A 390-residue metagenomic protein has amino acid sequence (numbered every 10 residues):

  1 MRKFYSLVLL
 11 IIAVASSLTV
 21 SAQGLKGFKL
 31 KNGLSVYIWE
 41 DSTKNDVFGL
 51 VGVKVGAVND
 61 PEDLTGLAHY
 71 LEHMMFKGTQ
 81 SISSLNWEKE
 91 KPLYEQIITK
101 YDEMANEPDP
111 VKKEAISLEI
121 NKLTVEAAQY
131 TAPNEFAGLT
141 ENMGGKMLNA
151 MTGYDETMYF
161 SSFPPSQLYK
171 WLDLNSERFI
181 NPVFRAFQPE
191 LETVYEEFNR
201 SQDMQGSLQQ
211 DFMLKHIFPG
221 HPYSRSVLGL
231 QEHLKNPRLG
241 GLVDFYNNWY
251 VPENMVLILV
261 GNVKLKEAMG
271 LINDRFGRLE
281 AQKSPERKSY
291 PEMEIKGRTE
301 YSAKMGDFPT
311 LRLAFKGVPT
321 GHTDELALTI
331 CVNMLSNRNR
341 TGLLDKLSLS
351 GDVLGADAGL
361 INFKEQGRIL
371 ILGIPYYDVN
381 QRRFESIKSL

Functional and structural regions predicted by a protein language model:
M1-V8: Bacterial N-terminal signal peptides that target proteins for export
V8-S17: Bacterial N-terminal signal peptides
V20-A22: Boundary at the C-terminal end of the N-terminal hydrophobic targeting segment
W39, K44-A57, G66-A68, S83-E177 (+4 more regions): M16 family metallopeptidases and their MPP-like homologs
G56-P61, S81, N181, L265-K266 (+3 more regions): Short beta-strands and strand-coil junctions in structured, solvent-facing domains, enriched
T65-H73, K77: Active-site recognition of the HExxH zinc-binding catalytic motif
R178, P182-A186, N199-Q202, I217-V227 (+1 more regions): An aromatic/glycine/proline-enriched structural segment found at the starts of mature extracellular/organellar domains
